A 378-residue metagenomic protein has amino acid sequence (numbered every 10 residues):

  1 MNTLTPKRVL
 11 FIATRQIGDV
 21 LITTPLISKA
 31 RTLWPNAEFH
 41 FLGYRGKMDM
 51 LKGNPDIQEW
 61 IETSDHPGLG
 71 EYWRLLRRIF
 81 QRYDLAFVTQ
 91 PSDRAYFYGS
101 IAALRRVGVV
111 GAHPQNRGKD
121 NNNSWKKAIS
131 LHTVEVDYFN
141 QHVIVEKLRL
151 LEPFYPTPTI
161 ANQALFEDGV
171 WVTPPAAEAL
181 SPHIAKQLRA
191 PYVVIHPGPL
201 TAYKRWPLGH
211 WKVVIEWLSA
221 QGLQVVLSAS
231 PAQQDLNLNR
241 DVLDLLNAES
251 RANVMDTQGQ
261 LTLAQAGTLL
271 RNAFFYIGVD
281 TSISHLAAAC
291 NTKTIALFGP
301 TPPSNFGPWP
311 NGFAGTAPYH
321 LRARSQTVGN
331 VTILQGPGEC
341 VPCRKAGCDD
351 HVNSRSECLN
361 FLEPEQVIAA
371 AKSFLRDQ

Functional and structural regions predicted by a protein language model:
M1-Q378: Catalytic machinery of carbohydrate-active enzymes, primarily nucleotide-sugar-dependent glycosyltransferases
